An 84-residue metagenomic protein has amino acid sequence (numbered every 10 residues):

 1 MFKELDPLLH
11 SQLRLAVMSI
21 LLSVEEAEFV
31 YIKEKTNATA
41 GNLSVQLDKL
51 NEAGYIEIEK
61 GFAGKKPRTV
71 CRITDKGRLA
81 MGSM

Functional and structural regions predicted by a protein language model:
F2-T39, G61-R72: N-terminal helix-turn-helix DNA-binding core of bacterial DNA-binding proteins
N42: Residues in the helix-turn-helix
Q46-L50: Basic amphipathic alpha-helical segments that dock to polyanions
G54: Glycine-centered, phosphate/nucleic-acid-interacting loop/turn motifs that mediate DNA/RNA or nucleotide
I58: Short beta-strand "wing" residues that participate in macromolecule-binding interfaces
I73-G77: Accessory beta->alpha helical hairpin/"wing" motif in late/C-terminal subdomains of nucleic-acid enzymes
S83-M84: Short, amphipathic alpha-helical interaction segments positioned at domain boundaries
